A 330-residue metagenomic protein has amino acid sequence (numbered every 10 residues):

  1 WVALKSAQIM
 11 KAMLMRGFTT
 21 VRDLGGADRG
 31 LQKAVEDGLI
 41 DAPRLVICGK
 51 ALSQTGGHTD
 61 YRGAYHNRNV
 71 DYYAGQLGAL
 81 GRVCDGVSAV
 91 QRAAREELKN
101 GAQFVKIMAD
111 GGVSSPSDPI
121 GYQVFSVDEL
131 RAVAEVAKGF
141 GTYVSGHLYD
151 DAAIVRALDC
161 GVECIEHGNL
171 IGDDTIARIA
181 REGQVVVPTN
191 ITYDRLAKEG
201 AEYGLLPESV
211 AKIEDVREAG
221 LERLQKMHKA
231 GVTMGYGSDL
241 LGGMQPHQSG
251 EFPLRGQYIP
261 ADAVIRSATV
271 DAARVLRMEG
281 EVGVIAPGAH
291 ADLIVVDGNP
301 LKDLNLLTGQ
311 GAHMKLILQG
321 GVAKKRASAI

Functional and structural regions predicted by a protein language model:
W1-T142, T175-A177, E182-R195, E199-E202: Divalent-metal coordination cores built from histidine and acidic residues
G17, V21, L45, G101 (+11 more regions): Divalent metal-coordination and catalytic microenvironments
L31-A42, A157-L170, G242-Q257: Short, electropositive alpha-helical surface patch
T55, I107-E222, K229-A230, G235 (+4 more regions): Active-site core of metal-dependent hydrolases
G139, E208, V216-P300, L316: His/Asp/Glu-enriched, well-ordered alpha-helical/loop segment that forms or immediately abuts the divalent-metal
P300-L306: Short, Lys/Arg- and Gly-enriched loop/turn segments at beta-strand edges
